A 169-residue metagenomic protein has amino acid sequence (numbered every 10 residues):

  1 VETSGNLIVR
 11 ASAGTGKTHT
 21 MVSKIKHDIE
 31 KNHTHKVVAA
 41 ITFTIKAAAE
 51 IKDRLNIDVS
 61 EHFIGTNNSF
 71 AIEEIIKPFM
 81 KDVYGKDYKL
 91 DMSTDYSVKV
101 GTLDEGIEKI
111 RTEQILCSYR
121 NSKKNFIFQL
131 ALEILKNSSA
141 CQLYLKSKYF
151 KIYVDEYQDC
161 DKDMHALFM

Functional and structural regions predicted by a protein language model:
V1-A13, T20, V37, K81-E156 (+1 more regions): Accessory N-terminal region flanking or inserted into the helicase ATPase core in nucleic-acid motor proteins
V1-M80: P-loop NTPase Walker
I72, D161-K162: Conserved protein kinase catalytic core
